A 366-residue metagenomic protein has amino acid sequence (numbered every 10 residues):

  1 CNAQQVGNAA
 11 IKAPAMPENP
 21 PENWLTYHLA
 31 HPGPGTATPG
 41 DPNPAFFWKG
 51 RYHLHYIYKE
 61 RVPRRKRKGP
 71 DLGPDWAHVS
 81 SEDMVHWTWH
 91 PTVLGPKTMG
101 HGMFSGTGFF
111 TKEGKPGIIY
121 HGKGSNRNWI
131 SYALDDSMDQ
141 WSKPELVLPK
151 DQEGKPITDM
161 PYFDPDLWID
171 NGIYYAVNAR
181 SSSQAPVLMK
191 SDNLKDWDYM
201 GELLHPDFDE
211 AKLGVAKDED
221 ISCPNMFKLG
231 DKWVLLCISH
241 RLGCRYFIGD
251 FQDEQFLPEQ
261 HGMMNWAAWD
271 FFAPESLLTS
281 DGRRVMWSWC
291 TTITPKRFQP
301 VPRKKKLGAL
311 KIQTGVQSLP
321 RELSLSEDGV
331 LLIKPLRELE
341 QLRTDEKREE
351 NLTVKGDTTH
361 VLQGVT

Functional and structural regions predicted by a protein language model:
Q4-A216, I221-S222, K228-A268, D281 (+1 more regions): Beta-rich carbohydrate-recognition and catalytic domains
A268-L278: Catalytic and ligand-binding motifs that coordinate phosphates/metal ions in nucleic-acid-processing enzymes
V354-T366: Secretory/extracellular carbohydrate-interaction modules and structurally similar beta-sandwich "look-alikes"
